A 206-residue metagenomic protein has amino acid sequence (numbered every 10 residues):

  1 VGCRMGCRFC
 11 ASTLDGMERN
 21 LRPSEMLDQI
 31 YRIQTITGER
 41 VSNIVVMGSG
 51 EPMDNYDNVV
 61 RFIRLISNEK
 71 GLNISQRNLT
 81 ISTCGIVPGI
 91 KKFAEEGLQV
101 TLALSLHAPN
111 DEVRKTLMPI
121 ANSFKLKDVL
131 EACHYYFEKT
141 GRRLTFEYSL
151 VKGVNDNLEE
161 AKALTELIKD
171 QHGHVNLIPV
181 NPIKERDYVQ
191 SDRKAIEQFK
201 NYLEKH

Functional and structural regions predicted by a protein language model:
V1-S24: Canonical Radical SAM [4Fe-4S] cluster-binding loop centered on the CxxxCxxC motif and its immediate flanking residues
S24, D28-G38: Ferredoxin-type iron-sulfur electron-transfer modules in oxidoreductases and energy-metabolism complexes
Q34-N43, G48-L203: Conserved AdoMet/S-adenosylmethionine-binding subsite of the radical SAM
H206: Conserved dinucleotide-binding and phosphotransfer motif residues
